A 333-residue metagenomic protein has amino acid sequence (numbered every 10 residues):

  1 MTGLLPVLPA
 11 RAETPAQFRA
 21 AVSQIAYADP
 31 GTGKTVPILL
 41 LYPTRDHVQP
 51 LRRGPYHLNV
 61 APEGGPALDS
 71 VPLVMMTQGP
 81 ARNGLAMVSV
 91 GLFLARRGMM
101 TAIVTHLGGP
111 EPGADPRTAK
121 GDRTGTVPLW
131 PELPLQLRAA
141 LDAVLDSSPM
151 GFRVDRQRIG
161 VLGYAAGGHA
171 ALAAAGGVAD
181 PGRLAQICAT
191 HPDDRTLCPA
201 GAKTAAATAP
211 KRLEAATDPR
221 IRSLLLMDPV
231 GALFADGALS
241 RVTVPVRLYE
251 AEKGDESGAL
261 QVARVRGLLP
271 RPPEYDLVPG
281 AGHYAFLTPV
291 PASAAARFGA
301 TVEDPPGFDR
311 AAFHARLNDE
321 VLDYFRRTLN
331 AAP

Functional and structural regions predicted by a protein language model:
E13-M76, A86, R96, E274 (+1 more regions): Domain-level recognition of soluble alpha/beta enzyme cores, biased toward histidine phosphatases/phosphomutases
P72-G79, T105, E250-A251: The conserved beta1-alpha1 loop
A81, L85, R96, T105-L135 (+1 more regions): Cap/lid segment of the alpha/beta-hydrolase catalytic domain
D122-F152, R156, A173-A175, G182-R195: Alpha/beta-hydrolase active-site loop
G163-G167, A171: Gly/Ala-rich beta-loop-alpha elbow adjacent to hydrolase catalytic centers
A232-L233, K253-S257, H283-Y284: Acidic catalytic loop of the alpha/beta-hydrolase fold
V242, L248-E250: Short beta-strand/loop motif that positions the catalytic acidic residue of the alpha/beta-hydrolase fold
V244, D255-L268, V290: Short alpha-helix in the alpha/beta-hydrolase fold that links the catalytic acid
